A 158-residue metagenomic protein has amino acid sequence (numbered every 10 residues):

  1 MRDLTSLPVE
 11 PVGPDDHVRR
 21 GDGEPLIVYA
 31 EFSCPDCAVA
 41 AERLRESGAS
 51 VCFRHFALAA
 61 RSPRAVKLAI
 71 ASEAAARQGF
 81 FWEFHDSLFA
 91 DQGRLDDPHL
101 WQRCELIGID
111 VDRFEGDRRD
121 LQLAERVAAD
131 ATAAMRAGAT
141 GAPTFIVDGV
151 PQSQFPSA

Functional and structural regions predicted by a protein language model:
M1-L4: Short glycine- and acidic-rich boundary segments immediately preceding or forming the N-terminal edge of structured
L7-D15, G23-A30, D36-S47, Q102-A158: C-terminal cap of thioredoxin/glutaredoxin-like
R19: Divalent-metal (often Zn2+) His-rich catalytic cores of metallo-beta-lactamase-fold enzymes
E24-E105, E115: Structural alpha/beta surface segment adjacent to cysteine/selenocysteine redox centers across thiol/disulfide enzymes
